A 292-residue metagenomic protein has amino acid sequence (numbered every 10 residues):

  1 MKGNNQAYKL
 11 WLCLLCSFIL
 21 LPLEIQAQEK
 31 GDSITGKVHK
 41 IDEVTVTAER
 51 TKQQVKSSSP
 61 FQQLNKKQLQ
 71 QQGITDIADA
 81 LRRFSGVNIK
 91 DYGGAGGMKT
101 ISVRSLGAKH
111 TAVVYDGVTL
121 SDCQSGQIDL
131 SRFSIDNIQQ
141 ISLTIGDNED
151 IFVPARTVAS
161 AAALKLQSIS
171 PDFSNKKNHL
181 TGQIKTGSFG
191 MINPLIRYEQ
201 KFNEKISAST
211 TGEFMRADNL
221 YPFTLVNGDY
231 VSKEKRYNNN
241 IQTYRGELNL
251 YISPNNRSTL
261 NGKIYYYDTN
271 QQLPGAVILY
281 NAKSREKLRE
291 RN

Functional and structural regions predicted by a protein language model:
E29, N219-Y221, K233, Y237-T243 (+1 more regions): Flexible loop and strand-edge segments within Gram-negative outer membrane beta-barrel domains
K40-Q70, T100: N-terminal periplasmic "start-of-domain" segments of outer-membrane beta-barrel proteins
D42, K99, S160-A162, N178-L180 (+3 more regions): Hydrophobic, lipid-facing positions within transmembrane beta-strands of outer-membrane proteins
A48, S168, Q200, I252-P254: Residue-level signature of outer-membrane beta-barrel architecture
A78-T119: Extracytoplasmic beta-strand/coil segments of soluble accessory domains associated with Gram-negative outer-membrane
A108, N203-K205, M215, S253-R257: Outer-membrane beta-barrel channels and translocator barrels
I135-T181: A beta-strand signature from Gram-negative outer-membrane beta-barrel systems, especially the internal plug domain
G182-T186, T210-R216, G262-D268: Transmembrane beta-barrel strands of outer-membrane/channel proteins
